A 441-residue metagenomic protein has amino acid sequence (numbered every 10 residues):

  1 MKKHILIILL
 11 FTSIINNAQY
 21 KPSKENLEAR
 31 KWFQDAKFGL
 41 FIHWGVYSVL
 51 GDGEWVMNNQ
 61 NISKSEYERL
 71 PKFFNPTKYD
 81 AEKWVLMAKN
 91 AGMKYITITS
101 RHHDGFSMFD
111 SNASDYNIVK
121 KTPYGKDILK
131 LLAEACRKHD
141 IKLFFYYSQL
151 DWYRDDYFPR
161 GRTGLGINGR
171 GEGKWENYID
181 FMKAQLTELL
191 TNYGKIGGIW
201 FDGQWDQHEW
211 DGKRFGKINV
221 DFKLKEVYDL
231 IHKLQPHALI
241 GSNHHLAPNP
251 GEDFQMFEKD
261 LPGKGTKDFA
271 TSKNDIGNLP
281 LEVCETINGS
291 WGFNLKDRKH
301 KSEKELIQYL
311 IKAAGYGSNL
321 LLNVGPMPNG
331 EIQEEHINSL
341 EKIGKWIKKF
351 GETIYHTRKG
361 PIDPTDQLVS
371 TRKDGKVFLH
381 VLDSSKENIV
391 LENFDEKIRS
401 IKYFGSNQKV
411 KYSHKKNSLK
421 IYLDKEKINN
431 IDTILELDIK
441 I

Functional and structural regions predicted by a protein language model:
M1-H4, A88: Positively charged n-region of N-terminal signal peptides that target proteins for export
H4-S13: Sec-dependent N-terminal signal peptides
I14-A18: Sec/Tat signal peptide C-region and signal peptidase I cleavage site
Q19-I441: Mature catalytic domains of secreted/periplasmic carbohydrate-active enzymes
